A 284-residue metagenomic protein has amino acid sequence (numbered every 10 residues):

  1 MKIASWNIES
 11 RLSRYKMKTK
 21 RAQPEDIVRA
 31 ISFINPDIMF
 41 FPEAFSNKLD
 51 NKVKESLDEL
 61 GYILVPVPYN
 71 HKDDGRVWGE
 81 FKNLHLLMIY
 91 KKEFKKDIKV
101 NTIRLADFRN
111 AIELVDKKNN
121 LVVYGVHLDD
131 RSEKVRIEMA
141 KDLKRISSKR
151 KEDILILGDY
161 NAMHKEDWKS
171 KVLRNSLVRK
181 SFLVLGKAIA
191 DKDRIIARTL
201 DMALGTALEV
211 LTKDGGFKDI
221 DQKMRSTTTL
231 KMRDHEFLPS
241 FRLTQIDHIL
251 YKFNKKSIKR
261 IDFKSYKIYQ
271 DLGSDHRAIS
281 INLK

Functional and structural regions predicted by a protein language model:
M1-E59, Y69-N83, K284: N-terminal, active-site-proximal structural segment of metallo-dependent hydrolase catalytic domains
I3-I8, A30-D50, V123, D142-K169 (+2 more regions): Active-site beta-strand/loop signature of hydrolases that rely on acidic residues for catalysis
R11-R14, N47-D50, D73-G75, S132-E133 (+3 more regions): Short catalytic/ligand-binding loop motif for oxyanion handling, primarily in non-cytosolic enzymes, centered on
L12-Y15, G125-I137, R194-I195: Surface-exposed cleft-lining segments at the edges of enzyme active sites
A44-L128: Structured beta-strand-rich core segments of catalytic domains in phosphoester-bond hydrolases
R76-D97, D116, E209-D214, S240-K259 (+1 more regions): Conserved beta strand-loop-helix elements of the APE1-like EEP
R76-V77, H235-S240, K267-L272: Short proline/glycine-enriched turn/loop segments at secondary-structure junctions
M139-I246, Y251-N254: Metal-dependent phosphoesterases centered on the DNase I-like endonuclease/exonuclease/phosphatase
